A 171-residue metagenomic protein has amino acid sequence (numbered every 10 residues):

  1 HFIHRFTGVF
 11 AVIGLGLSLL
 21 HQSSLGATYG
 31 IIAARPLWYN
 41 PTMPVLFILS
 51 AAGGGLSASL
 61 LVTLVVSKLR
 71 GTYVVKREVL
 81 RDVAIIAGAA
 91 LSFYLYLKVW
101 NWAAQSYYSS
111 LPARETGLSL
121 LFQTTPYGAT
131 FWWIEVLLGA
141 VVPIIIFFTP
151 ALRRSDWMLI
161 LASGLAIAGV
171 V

Functional and structural regions predicted by a protein language model:
H1-E135, I145-L152: Long, contiguous internal "core" modules enriched in hydrophobic/ aromatic residues
G139-A140: Hydrophobic alpha-helical transmembrane segments of integral membrane proteins, especially lipid-exposed positions
M158-A168: Central hydrophobic cores of alpha-helical transmembrane segments in multi-pass integral membrane proteins
